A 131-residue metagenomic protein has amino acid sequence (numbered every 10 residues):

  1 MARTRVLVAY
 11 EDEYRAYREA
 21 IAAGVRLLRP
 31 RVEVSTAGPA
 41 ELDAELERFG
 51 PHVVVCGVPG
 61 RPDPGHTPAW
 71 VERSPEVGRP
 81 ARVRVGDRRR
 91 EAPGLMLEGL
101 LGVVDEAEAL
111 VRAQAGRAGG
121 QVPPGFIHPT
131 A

Functional and structural regions predicted by a protein language model:
M1-A2, A131: Intrinsically disordered, low-complexity and often Lys/Arg-enriched segments
A2-P39: Short, charged N-terminal beta->alpha structural module
P30, E41-V55: Proline-aspartate-enriched helix->loop->beta-strand connector
V34-T36, H52-G57, W70-E72: Short, hydrophobic beta-strand segments that form beta-sheet elements in well-ordered domains
P39-A40, V55-R61, P75-V77: Short, polar loop motifs at secondary-structure junctions
L46-R48, G60-P68: Short loop/helix-cap segments at secondary-structure boundaries that form the rim of catalytic
T67-A131: Ser/Thr/Gly-rich flexible loops in soluble cytosolic domains mediating phosphotransfer, phosphorylation
